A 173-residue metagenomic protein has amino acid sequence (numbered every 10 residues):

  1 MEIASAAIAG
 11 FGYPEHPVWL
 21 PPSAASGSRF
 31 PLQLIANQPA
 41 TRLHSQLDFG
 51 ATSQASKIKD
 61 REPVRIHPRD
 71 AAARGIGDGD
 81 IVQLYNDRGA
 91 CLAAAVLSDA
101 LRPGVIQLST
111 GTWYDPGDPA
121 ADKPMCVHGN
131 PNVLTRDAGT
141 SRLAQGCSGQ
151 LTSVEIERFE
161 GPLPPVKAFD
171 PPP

Functional and structural regions predicted by a protein language model:
M1-T52: Long, low-complexity segments enriched in small/aliphatic residues
F49-R65, R69-P173: Long, contiguous, secondary-structure-rich segments that constitute the structural scaffold of globular domains
